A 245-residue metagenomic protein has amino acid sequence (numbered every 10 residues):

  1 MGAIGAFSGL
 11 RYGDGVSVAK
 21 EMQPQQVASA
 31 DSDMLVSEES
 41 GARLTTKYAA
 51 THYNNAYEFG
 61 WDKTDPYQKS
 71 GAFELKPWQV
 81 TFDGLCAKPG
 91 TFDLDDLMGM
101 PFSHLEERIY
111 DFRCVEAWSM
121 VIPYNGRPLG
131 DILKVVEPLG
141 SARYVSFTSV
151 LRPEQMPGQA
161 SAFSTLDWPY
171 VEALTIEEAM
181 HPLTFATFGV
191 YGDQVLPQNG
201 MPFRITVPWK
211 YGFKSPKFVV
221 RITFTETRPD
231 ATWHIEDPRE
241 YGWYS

Functional and structural regions predicted by a protein language model:
M1-S17: N-terminal export signals
V18, M22-S245: Structured, non-membrane catalytic/scaffold regions adjacent to prosthetic-group chemistry
